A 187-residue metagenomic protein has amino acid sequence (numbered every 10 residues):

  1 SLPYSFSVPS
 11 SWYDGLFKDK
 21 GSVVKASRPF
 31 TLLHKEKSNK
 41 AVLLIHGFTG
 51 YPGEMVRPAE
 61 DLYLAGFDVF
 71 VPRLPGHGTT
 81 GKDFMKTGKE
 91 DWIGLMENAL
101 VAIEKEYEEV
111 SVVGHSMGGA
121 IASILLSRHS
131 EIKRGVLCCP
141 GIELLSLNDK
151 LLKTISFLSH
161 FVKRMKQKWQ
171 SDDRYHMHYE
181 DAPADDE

Functional and structural regions predicted by a protein language model:
S5-G21, K133, P140-E187: The alpha/beta-hydrolase serine catalytic core
G21-T80: Short, surface-exposed "cap/lid" segments of acyl-processing enzymes
M55-Y63, E106, D172-H178: Long, contiguous secondary-structure blocks with strong helical propensity
T79-S111: Catalytic nucleophile-loop/oxyanion-hole region of alpha/beta-hydrolase and closely related hydrolase-like folds
Y107, I132-K133: Core-facing hydrophobic residues within beta-strands of well-ordered domains
G114-A122: Gly/Ala-rich beta-loop-alpha elbow adjacent to hydrolase catalytic centers
I124-R128: Active-site signature of alpha/beta-hydrolase-fold catalytic machinery across serine- and Asp/Cys-nucleophile hydrolases
